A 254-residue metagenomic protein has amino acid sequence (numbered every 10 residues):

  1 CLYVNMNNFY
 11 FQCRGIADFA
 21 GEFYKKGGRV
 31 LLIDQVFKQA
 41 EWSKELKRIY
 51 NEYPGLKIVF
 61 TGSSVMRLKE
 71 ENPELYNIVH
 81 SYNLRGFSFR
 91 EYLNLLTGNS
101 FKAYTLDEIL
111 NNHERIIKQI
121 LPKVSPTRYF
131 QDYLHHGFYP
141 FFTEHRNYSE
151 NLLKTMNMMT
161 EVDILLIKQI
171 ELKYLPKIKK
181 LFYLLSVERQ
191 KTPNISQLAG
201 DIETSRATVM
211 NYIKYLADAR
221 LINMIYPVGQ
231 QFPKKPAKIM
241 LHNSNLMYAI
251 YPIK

Functional and structural regions predicted by a protein language model:
C1-V30: Short glycine-rich substrate-engagement loop in P-loop NTPases that contacts/grips substrate
N8-Y10, S64-L68, G86-R90, L246: Conserved nucleotide-binding/hydrolysis micro-motifs of P-loop NTPases
E22-K26, I49-L56, E74-L75: Conserved catalytic network of the ASCE P-loop NTPase/AAA+ motor domain
Y24-W42: Conserved P-loop NTPase "ATPase switch" module shared by AAA+ and STAND
L32, K57-S63, N83: Structural recognition of the conserved hydrophobic beta-strand(s) that form the central parallel beta-sheet of P-loop
F37-V59: Conserved Walker B catalytic segment
E71-F182, S186: Interdomain motor-coupling "hinge/lid" segment immediately C-terminal to the ATP-binding subdomain of NTP-driven enzymes
T143-K254: Accessory nucleic acid-recognition modules appended to NTPase machines
